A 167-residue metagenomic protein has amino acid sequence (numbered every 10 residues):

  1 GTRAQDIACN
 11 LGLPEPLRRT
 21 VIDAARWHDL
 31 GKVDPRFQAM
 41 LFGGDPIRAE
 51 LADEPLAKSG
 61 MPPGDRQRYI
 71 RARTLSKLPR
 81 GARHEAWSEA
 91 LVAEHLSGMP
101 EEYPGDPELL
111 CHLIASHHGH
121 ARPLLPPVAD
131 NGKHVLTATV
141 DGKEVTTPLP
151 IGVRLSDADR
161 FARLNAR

Functional and structural regions predicted by a protein language model:
G1-Q5: Accessory helical-bundle/CTD segments and flexible terminal tails appended to RecA-like ATPase motors
G12-R167: Divalent metal-dependent catalytic cores for phosphoryl transfer on phosphate-bearing substrates
